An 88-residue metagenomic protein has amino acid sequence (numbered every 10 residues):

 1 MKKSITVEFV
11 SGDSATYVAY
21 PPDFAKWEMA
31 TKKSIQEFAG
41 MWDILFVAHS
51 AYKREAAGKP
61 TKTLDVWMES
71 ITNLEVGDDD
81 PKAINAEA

Functional and structural regions predicted by a protein language model:
M1-A15, F24-G40, F46-A88: Charged interaction scaffolds used for protein-protein
Y17-A19: Short capping micro-motif at the N-terminus of alpha-helices
